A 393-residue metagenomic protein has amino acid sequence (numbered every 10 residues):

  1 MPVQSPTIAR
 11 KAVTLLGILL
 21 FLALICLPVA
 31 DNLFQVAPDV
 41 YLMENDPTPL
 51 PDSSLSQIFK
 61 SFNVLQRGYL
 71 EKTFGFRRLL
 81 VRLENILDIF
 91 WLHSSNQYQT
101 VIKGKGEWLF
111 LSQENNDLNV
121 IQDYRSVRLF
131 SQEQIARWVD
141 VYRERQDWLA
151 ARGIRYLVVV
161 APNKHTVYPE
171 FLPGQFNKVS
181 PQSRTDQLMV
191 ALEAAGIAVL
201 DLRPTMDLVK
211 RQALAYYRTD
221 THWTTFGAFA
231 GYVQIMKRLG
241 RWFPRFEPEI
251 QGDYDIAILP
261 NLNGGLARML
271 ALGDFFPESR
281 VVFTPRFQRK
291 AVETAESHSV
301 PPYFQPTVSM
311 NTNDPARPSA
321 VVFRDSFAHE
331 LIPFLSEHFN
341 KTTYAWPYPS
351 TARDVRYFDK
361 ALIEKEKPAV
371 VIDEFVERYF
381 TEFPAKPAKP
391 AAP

Functional and structural regions predicted by a protein language model:
M1-P393: Extracellular glycan-modifying ectodomains
